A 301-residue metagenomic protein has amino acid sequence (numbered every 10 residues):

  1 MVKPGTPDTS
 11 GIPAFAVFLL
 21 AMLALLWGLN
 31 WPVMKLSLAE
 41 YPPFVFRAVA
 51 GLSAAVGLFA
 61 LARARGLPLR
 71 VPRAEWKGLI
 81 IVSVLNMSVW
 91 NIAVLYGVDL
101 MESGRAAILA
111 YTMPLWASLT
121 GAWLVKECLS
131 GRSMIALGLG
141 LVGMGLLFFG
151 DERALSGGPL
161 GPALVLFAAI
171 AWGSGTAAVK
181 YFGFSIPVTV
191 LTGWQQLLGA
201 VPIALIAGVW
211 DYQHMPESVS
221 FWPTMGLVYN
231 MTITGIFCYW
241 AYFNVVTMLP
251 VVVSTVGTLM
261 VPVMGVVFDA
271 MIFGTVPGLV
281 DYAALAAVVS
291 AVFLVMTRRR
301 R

Functional and structural regions predicted by a protein language model:
V2-R47, Y96, A154-Y181, V201-L205: Glycine-/small-residue-enriched transmembrane alpha-helix faces in small-molecule transporters and effluxers
F15, A39-V89, W116-T120, A171-G175 (+4 more regions): Transmembrane alpha-helices of multi-pass small-molecule transport proteins
L26, N30-W31, F59-A110, L146 (+1 more regions): Specific transmembrane alpha-helical segments of multi-pass solute transporters/efflux pumps, especially DMT/EamA
P32-E40, Y96-D99, F148-G158, V209-W222 (+1 more regions): Membrane-interface helix termini and inter-helical loops of multi-pass transporters
A39-A54, Y96-M113, G158-A171, W222-T232: Structural signature of hydrophobic alpha-helical transmembrane segments
R47-V49, M87, N91, S103-T112 (+3 more regions): Helix-helix packing/entry segments at the starts of transmembrane helices
L58, I80, T120, L129-D151 (+4 more regions): Hydrophobic transmembrane alpha-helices of multi-pass small-molecule transport proteins
A74-I81, L129-L141, P162, I186-Q196: Cytoplasmic-side transmembrane-helix entry/capping segments in multi-pass membrane proteins
